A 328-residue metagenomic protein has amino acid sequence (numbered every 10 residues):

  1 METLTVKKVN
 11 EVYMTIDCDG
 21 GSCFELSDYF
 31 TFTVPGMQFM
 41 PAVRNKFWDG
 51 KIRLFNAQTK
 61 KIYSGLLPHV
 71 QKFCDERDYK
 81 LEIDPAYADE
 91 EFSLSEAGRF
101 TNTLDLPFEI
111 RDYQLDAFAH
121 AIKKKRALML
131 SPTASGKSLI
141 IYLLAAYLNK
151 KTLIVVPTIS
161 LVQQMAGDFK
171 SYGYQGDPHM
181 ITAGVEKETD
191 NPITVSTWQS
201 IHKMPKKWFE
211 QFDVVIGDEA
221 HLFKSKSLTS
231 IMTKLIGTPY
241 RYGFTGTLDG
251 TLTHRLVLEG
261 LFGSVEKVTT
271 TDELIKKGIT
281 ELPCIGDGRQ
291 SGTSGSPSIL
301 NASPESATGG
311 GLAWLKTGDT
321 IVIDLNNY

Functional and structural regions predicted by a protein language model:
V34-F92: Interdomain "pre-motor" coupling segment immediately N-terminal to P-loop NTPase/helicase cores
D84-L130: Conserved pre-motif I regulatory segment
K123-L148: Walker A/P-loop
K151-T158: Conserved RecA-like ASCE P-loop NTPase motor core of nucleic-acid helicases/translocases
S160-G184: Conserved helix-turn-beta segment of the N-terminal RecA-like "Helicase ATP-binding" lobe in SF1/SF2 helicases
A183-V214, S225-S230: Conserved helix/coil segment N-terminal to the catalytic DExD/H
H221-G278: Post-DEXD/H (motif II) to motif III coupling segment of the RecA-like Helicase ATP-binding lobe
K276-Y328: Feature captures the catalytic cores and cofactor-binding loops of soluble hydro-lyases/lyases that act on carboxylate
